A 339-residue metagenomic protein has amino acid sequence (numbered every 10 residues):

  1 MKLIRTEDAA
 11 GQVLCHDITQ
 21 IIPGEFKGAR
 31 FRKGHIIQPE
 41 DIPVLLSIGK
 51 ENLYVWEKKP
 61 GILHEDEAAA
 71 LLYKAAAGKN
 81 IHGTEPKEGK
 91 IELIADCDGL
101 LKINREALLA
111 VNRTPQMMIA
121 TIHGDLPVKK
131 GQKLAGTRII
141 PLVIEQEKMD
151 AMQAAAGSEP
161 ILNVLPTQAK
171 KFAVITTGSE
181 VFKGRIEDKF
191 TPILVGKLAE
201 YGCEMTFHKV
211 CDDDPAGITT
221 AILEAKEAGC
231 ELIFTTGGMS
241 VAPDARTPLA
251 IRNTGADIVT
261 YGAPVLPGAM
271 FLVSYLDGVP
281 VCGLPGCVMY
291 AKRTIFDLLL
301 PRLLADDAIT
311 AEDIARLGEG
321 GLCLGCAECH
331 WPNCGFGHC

Functional and structural regions predicted by a protein language model:
M1-E88: Short, low-complexity N-terminal leaders and the immediately following helix N-cap/first helix
E7-G11, A29, G83-P86, L126-V128 (+4 more regions): Solvent-exposed alpha-helices and their adjacent loops that cap or buttress functional pockets in soluble metabolic
A29, K33, E85, L100-M118 (+2 more regions): C-terminal terminal segments
R32, Q38, P43, H123 (+2 more regions): Residue-level recognition of short, solvent-exposed, well-ordered loop/turn junctions that link secondary-structure
V55-W56, I81-P86, I144-Q146, E204-H208 (+1 more regions): Flexible, glycine/charged-enriched surface loops at secondary-structure junctions
K59-T167: Extended, charged alpha/beta regions that create polyanion-binding interfaces
S158-D213, G217: Glycine-rich phosphate/diphosphate-binding loop of Rossmann-like nucleotide-binding domains
S179, K189, T206-G335: Short glycine/threonine-rich loop/turn motifs
